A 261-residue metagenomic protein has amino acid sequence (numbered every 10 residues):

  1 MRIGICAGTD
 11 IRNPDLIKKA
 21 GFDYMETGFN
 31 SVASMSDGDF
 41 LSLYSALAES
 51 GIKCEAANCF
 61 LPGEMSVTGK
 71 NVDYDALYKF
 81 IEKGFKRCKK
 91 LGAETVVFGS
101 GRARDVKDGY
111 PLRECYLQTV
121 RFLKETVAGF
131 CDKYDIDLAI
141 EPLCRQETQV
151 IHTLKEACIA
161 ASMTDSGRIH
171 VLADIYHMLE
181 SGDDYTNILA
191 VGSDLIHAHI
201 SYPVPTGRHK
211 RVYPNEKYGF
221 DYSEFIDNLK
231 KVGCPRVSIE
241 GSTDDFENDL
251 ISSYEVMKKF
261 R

Functional and structural regions predicted by a protein language model:
M1-A93, S166, S193, P205 (+1 more regions): N-terminal pre-domain/capping segments
M1-G4, D10-G21, Y78, G92-A93 (+2 more regions): Histidine-acidic metal/acid-base catalytic patches
T9-I11, F29-S31, F60-G63, R102-R104 (+4 more regions): Active-site-proximal loop/turn and secondary-structure-junction residues that shape catalytic pockets, frequently
A33-M35, E114-Q118, T148-H152, A173-Y185: Active-site glycine- and acidic-residue-rich loops that bind and position anionic ligands or nucleotide-like cofactors
M35, V106, T148, R208 (+1 more regions): Glycine/Thr-rich phosphate-binding loops of Rossmann-like dinucleotide-binding domains
D39-S50, T119-C131, N187, E224-N228: Catalytic-core regions built around general acid/base machinery
T68-H170: Active-site acidic/histidine proton-transfer and metal-coordination neighborhood in alpha/beta enzyme cores
